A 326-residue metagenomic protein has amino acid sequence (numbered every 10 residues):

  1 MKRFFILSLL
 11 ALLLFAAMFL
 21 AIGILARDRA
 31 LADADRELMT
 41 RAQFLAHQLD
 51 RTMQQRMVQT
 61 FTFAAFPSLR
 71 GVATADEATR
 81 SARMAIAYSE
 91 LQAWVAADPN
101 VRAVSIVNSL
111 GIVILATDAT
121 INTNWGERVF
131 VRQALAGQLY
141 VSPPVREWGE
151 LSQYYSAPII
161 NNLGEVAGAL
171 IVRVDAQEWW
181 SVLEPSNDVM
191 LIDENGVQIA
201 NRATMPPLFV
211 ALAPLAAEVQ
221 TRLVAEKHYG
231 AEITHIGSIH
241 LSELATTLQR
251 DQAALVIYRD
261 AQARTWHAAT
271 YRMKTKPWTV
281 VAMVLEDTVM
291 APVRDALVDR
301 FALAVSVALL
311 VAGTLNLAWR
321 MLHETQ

Functional and structural regions predicted by a protein language model:
M1-L13, R27, D299-R300: N-terminal signal-anchor/signal peptide hydrophobic helix marking the start of the first transmembrane segment
A11-E77, A93-N100: Juxtamembrane extracytoplasmic/periplasmic/luminal helical "stalk" adjacent to the first N-terminal
F19-R27, L303, V307-E324: Cytosolic-side ends of inner-membrane transmembrane helices, especially those that anchor bacterial signal-transduction
F63-P67, A85-D118, Y154, L191-M205 (+2 more regions): Extracytoplasmic ligand-binding sensor domains of the Cache superfamily
A96-R102, N108-L183: Extracytoplasmic/periplasmic ligand-binding sensor regions of membrane-associated signaling proteins
I159-N162, D260-A263, M273-T275, L285: Sensor-regulatory modules in signal-transduction proteins
W179-L183, A269, A282-A304: Membrane-interface helix-start motif
W179-Y271: Intrinsic low-complexity, intrinsically disordered coil/linker regions enriched in small/polar and charged residues
